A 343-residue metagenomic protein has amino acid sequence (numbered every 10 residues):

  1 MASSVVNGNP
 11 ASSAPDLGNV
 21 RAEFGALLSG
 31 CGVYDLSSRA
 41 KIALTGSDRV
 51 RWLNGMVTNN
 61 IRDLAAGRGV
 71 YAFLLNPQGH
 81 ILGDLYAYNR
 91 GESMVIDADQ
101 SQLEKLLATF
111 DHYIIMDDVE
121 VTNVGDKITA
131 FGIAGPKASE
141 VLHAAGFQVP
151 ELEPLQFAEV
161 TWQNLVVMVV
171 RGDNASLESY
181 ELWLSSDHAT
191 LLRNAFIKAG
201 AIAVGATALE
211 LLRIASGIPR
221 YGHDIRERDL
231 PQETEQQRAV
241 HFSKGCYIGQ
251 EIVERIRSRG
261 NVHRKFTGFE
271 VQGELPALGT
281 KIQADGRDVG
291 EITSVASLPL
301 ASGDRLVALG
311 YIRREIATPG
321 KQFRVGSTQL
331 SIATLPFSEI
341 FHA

Functional and structural regions predicted by a protein language model:
M1-Y71, L75-L82: Acidic, proline/glycine-enriched N-terminal capping motif
A2-S4, V70-L75, E153-Q163, Q322-F323: Short acidic-hydrophobic surface loop/beta-edge motif
V20-S29, R68, A72-D84, I114-D117 (+2 more regions): Short amphipathic beta-strand starts and helix->beta connectors
G32-V33, K41, Y86-R213, P219: Acidic, low-complexity central loop/insert segments
G46, I96, I133-G135, L182 (+4 more regions): Residue-level signal for inorganic ion chemistry
D48-L53, L103-L106, A138-L142, H188-A195 (+2 more regions): Short, conserved charged micro-motifs
L85, R228-L230, T234-Q250, E254-A343: Glycine-rich, small/acidic residue-mixed loop/short-helix segments
L212-T234: Short, conserved active-site entrance elements at the starts or edges of catalytic domains
